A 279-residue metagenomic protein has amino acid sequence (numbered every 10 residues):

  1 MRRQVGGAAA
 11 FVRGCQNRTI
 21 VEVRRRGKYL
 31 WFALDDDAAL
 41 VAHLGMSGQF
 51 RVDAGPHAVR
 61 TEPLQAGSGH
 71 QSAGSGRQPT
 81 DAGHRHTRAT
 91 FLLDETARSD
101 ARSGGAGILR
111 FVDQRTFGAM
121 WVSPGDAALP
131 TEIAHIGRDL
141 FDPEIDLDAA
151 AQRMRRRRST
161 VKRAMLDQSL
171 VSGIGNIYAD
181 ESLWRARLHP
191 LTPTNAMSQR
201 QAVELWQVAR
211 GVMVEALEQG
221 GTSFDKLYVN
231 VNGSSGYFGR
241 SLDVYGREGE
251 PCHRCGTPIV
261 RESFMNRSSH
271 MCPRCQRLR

Functional and structural regions predicted by a protein language model:
M1-A127, F141, P273-R279: Acidic, proline/glycine-enriched N-terminal capping motif
M1-F11, R24, A149-R279: Basic, nucleic-acid-binding surfaces and adjacent catalytic neighborhoods in DNA/RNA-processing proteins
A39, A106, M120, T131-A134 (+3 more regions): Residue-level marker of intrinsically disordered, low-complexity segments enriched for small/polar residues
H57, H70-Q71, E95, L129 (+7 more regions): Generic signal for short, ordered secondary-structure residues within or immediately flanking folded domains
G76, T80, I133-P143, T192-Q199: Short histidine-centered catalytic/ligand-binding loop motif
H86-R88, I108, P130-I133, L147 (+3 more regions): Hydrophobic, well-ordered secondary-structure segments
R115-S159: A short, charged helix-loop
